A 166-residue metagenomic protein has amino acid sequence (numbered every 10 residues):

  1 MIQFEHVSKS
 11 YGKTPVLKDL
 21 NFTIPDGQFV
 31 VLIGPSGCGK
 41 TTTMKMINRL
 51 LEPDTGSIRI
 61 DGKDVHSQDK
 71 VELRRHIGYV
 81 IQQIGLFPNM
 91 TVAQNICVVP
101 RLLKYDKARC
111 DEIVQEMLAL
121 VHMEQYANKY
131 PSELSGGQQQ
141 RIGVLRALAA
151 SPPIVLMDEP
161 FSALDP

Functional and structural regions predicted by a protein language model:
I33-P35: The feature captures the beta-strand-to-loop junction immediately N-terminal to the Walker
N48: Helix-to-loop junction immediately C-terminal to a conserved catalytic motif
D64-G78, L102-K107: ABC ATPase NBD coupling module
M90-C97: Short coil-to-helix segment of the ABC ATPase nucleotide-binding domain corresponding to the Q-loop/switch region
C97, R101, A108-Y126: Conserved ABC ATPase "signature" region
Y130-L134, Q138: Conserved ABC ATPase signature
A149-P153: A short, proline-enriched helix->beta-strand linker immediately N-terminal to the Walker B motif in ABC-type P-loop
